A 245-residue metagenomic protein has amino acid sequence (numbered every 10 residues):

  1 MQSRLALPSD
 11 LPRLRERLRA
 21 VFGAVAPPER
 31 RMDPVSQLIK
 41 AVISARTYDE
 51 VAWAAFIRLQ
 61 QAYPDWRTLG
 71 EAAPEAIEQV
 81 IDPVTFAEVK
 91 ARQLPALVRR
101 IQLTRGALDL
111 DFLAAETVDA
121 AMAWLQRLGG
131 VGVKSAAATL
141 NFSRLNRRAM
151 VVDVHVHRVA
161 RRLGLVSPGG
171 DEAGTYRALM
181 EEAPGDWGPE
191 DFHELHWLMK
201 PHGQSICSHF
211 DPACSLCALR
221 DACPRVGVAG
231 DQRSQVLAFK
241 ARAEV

Functional and structural regions predicted by a protein language model:
S3-A243: Catalytic cores of DNA base-excision repair glycosylases
